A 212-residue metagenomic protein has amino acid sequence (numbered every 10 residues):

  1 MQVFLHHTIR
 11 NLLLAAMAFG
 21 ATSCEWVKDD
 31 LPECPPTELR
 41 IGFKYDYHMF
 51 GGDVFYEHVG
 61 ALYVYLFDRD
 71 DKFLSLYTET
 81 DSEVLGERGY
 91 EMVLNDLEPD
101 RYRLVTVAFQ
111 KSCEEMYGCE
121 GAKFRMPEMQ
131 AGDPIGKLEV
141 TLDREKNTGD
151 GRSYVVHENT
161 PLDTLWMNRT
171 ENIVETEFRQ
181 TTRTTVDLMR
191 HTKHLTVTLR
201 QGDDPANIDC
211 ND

Functional and structural regions predicted by a protein language model:
M1-L12: Bacterial N-terminal signal peptides that target proteins for export
G20-S23: C-terminal motif of bacterial Sec signal peptides marking the signal peptidase cleavage site
E25-K28: Bacterial signal peptide processing site
D30-M49, D187-G202: A short, Gly/Thr-enriched small/hydrophobic beta-strand-prone motif that recurs across taxa
E33-V93: Start-of-domain marker
V59-Y63, H194, C210: Exposed beta-strand and adjacent loop surfaces of beta-rich binding modules that mediate intermolecular recognition
S75-M189: Short, low-hydrophobicity acidic/polar segments
R200-D212: Short helix-loop boundary/capping segments
